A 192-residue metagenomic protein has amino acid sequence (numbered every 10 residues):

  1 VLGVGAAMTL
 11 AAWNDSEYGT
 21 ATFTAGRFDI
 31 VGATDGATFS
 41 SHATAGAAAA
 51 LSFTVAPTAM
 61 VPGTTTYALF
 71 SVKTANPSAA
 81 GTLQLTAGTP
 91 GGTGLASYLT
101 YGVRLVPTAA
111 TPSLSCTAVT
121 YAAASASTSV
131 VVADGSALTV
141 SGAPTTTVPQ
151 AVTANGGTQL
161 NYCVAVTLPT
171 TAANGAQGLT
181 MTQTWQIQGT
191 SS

Functional and structural regions predicted by a protein language model:
V1-T58, Q177-M181, Q186-S192: Short, polar/proline-rich extracytoplasmic segments that appear immediately after membrane translocation
L2, A12-D15, M60-A124: Surface-exposed interaction patch
V4-M8, T44-A47, P57-P62, N76-A79 (+2 more regions): Short linear motifs at secondary-structure transitions and domain/linker junctions
E17, R27, G32-T34, A43 (+7 more regions): Solvent-exposed, flexible loop/coil residues
G26-A45, G91-A143: A surface/secretory-pathway sequence property marking extracellular, secreted, or lumenal proteins enriched
S52-A59, T64-Y67, T128-V140: General structural signal for secondary-structure boundaries
F53, L85-A87, Y101, V140 (+1 more regions): Generic detector of low-complexity/intrinsically disordered segments and short hydrophobic N-terminal stretches
M60-G91, P144-S192: C-terminal, structured domain-capping segment
